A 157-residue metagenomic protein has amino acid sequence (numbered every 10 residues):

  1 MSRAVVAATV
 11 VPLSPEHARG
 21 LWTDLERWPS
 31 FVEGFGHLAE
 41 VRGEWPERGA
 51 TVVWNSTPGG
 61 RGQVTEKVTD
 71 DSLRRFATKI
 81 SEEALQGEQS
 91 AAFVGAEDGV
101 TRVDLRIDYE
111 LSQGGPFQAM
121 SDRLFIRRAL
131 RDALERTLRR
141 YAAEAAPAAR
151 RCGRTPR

Functional and structural regions predicted by a protein language model:
M1-E44, R157: Hydrophobic ligand-binding cavity/cleft-lining segments
V10, V68, A91-F93: Short beta-strand element of the conserved SAM-dependent methyltransferase core
L13, P58-G60, Y109-Q113: Beta-strand elements of well-folded, non-transmembrane domains
L13-P15, S72-L73, A96-D98: Short loop segments at secondary-structure junctions
E16-G20, D98, R139, A143: Replace "anionic and nucleotidyl ligands
S30, A39-E88, R102, R136-P156: Glycine-rich portal/gate segments that line the openings of hydrophobic small-molecule binding cavities
K79-R136, C152-R154: Beta-strand/loop substructures that line and gate deep hydrophobic ligand-binding cavities in soluble
